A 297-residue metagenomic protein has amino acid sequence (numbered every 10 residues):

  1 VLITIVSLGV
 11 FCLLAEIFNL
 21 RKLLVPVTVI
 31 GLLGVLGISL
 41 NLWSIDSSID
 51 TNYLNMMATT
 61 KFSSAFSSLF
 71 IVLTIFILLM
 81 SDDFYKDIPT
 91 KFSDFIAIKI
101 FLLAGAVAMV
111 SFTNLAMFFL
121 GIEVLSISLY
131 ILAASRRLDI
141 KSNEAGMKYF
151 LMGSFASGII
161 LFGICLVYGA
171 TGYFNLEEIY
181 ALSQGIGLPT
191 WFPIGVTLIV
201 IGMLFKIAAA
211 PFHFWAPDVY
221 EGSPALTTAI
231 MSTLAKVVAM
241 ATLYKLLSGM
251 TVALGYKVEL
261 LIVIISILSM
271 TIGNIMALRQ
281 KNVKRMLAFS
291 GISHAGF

Functional and structural regions predicted by a protein language model:
V1-F297: Alpha-helical transmembrane segments of multi-pass membrane proteins predominantly involved in bioenergetics
